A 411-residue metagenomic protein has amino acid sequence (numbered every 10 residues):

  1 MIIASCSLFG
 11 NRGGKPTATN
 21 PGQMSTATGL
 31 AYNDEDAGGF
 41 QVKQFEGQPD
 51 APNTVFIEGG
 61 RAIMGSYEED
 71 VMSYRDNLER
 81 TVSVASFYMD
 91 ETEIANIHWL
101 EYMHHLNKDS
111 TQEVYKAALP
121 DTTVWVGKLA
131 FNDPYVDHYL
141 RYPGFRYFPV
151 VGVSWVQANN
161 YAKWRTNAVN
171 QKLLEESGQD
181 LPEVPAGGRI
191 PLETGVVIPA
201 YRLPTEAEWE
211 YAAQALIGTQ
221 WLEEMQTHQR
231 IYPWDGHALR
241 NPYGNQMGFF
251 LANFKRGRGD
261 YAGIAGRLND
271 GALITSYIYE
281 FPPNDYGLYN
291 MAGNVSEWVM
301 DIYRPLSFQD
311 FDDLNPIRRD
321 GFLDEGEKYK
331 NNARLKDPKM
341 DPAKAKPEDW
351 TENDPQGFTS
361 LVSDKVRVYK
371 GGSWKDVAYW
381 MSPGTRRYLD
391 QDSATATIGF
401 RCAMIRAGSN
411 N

Functional and structural regions predicted by a protein language model:
C6-G39, K43-Q44, D70, R141-P149 (+3 more regions): Disulfide-stabilized, aromatic/cysteine-rich ligand-recognition loop
D34-D50, A186-P191: A short, compositionally biased domain-edge/stem linker segment
Q48-S66: Mature N-terminal segment immediately following signal peptide/propeptide cleavage in secreted/periplasmic
P52, G59, E79, V84-S86 (+3 more regions): Extracytoplasmic
P52, P199-A200, P283-Y286: Short loop/turn microsegments at loop-to-beta-strand junctions
S66-V84, G244-N253, M381-Q391: Short, polar loop/linker segments at the starts of domains and inter-domain junctions
F87-F254, Y261, M300-L306, R318-A333 (+3 more regions): Active-site microenvironments of metalloenzymes and redox enzymes
